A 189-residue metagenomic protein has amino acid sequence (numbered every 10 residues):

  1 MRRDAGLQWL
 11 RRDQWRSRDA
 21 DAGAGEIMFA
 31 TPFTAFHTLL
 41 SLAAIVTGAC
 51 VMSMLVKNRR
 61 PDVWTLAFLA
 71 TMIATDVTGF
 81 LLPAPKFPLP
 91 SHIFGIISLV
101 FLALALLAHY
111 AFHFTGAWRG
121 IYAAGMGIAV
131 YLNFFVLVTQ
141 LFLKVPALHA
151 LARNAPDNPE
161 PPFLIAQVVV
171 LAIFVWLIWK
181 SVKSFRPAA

Functional and structural regions predicted by a protein language model:
A5, A20-A22: Short hydrophobic alpha-helical segments enriched in small aliphatic residues
G23-I27: Short, Lys/Arg-rich, polar N-terminal cytosolic tail immediately upstream of the first transmembrane signal-anchor
M28-A189: Polytopic transmembrane helical bundles with strong interfacial aromatic enrichment
